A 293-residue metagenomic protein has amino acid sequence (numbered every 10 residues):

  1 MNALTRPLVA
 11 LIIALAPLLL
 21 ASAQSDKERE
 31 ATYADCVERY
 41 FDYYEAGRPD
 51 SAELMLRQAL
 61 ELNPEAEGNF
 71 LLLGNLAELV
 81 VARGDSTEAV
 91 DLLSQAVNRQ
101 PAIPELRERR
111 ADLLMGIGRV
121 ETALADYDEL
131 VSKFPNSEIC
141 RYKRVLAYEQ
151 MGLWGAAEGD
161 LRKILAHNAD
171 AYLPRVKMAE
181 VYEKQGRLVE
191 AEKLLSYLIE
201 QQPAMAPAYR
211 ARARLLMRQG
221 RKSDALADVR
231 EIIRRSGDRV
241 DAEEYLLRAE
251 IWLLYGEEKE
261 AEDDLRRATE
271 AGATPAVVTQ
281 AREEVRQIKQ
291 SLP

Functional and structural regions predicted by a protein language model:
L19-N75, A82, D91, K289-P293: N-terminal leader/linker segments that initiate helical-solenoid repeat arrays
R29, Y33, E67-F70, P104-E105 (+5 more regions): Helix-start (N-cap) detector for alpha-helical repeat units in TPR-like alpha-solenoids, especially tetratricopeptide
F41, N75-E78, D112, L146 (+3 more regions): Residue-level recognition of tetratricopeptide repeat
E45-A46, L79-A82, G116-I117, Q150-M151 (+4 more regions): Register position in tetratricopeptide repeats
L62-E65, R99, K133-F134, H167 (+3 more regions): Structural marker of alpha-solenoid helical repeat scaffolds
L71-N75, R109, K143-L146, K177 (+3 more regions): Canonical tetratricopeptide repeat
